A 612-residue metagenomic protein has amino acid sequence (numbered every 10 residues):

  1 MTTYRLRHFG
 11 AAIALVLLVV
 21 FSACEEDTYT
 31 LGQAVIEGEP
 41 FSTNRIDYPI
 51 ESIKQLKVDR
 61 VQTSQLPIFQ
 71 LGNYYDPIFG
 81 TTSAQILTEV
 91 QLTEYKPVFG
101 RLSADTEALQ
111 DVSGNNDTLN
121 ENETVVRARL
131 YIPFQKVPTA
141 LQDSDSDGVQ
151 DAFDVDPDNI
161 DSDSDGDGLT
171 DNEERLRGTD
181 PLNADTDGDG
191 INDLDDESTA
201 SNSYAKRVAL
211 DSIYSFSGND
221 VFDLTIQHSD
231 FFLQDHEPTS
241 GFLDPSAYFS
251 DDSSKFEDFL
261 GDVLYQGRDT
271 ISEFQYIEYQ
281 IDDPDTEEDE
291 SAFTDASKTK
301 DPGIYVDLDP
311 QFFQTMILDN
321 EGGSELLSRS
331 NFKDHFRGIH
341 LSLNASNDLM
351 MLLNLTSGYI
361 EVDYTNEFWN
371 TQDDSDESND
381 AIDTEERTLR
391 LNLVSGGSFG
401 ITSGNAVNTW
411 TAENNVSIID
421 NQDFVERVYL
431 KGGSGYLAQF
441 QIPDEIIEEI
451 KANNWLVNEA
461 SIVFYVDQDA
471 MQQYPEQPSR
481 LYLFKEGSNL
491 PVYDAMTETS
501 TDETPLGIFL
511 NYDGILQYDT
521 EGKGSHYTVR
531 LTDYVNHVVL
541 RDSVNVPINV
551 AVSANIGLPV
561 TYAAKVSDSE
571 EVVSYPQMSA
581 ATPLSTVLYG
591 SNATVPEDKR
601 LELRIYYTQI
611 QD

Functional and structural regions predicted by a protein language model:
T2-A11: Bacterial N-terminal signal peptides that target proteins for export
G10, A14, V149, E377-L510: Long, well-ordered mid-to-C-terminal structural blocks that present hydrophobic/aromatic surfaces
V20-A23: C-terminal motif of bacterial Sec signal peptides marking the signal peptidase cleavage site
D27-Q33, R268, F274-N414, S461 (+3 more regions): Proprotein-processing/basic-patch segments
T30-T139, N202, T299-D301, L308-P310 (+2 more regions): A short beta-strand-loop element at or near the start of a globular domain
L130-V137, D154, D158, E174 (+5 more regions): Sec-exported extracytoplasmic/periplasmic mature domains
V137-Q142, S146, G190, S198-K300 (+1 more regions): Beta-strand-rich interaction/scaffold domains
L141-Y204: Extracellular calcium-associated, cysteine-rich motifs in secreted modular proteins
